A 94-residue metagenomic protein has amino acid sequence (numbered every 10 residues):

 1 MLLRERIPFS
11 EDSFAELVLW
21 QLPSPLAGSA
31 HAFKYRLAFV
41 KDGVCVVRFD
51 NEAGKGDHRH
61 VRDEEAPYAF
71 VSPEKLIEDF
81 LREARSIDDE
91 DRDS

Functional and structural regions predicted by a protein language model:
M1-H58: The feature represents the first ordered module of a protein
K55-Y68: Short helix/strand-capping connector loops at secondary-structure junctions
E65-S94: Short, compact, well-ordered microdomains
